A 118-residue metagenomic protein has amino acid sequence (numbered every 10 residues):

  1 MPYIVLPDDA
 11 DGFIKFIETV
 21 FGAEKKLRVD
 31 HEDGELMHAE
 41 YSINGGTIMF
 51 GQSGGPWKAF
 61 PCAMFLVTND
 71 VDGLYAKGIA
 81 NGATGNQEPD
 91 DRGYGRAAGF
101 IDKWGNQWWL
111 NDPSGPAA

Functional and structural regions predicted by a protein language model:
M1-K15, K26-L27, C62-M64, N111-A118: N-terminal beta-strand motif that seeds the catalytic metal site of vicinal oxygen chelate
M1-P7, H38-S42, S53-I79, R96-I101: Vicinal oxygen chelate
D11-V20, A98, Q107: Conserved active-site alpha-helix within GNAT-family acetyltransferase domains
E18-K26, G82-T84: Conserved acetyl-CoA-binding loop of GNAT-fold acetyltransferases
V29, M37, F50-G51, G73-A118: Vicinal oxygen chelate
D33: N-terminal active-site wall of soluble small-molecule enzyme domains
G46-T47: Well-ordered beta-strand scaffold positions
